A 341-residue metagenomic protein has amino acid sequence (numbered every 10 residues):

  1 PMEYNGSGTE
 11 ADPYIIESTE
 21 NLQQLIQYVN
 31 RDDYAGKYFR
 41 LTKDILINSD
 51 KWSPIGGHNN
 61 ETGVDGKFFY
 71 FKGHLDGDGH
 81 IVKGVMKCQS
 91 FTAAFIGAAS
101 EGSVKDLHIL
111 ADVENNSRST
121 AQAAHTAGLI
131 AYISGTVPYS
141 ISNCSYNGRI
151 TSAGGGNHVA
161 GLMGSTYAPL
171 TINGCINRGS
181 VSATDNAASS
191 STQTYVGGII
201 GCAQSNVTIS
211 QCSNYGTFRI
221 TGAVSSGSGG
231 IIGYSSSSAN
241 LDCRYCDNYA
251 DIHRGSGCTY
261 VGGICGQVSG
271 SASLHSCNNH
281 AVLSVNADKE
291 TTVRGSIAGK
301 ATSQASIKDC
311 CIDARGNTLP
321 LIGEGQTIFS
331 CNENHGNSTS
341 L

Functional and structural regions predicted by a protein language model:
P1-L341: Surface-exposed repetitive/solenoidal architectures
